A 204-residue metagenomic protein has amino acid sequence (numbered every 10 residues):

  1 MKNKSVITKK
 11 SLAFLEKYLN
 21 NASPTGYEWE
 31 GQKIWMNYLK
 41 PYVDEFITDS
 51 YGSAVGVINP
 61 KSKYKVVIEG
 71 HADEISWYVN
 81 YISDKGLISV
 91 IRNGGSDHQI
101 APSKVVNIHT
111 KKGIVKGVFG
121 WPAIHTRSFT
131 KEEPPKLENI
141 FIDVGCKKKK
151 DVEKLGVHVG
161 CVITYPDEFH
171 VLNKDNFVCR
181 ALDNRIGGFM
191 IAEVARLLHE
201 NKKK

Functional and structural regions predicted by a protein language model:
M1-K204: N-terminal hydrophobic/helix-forming segments and targeting peptides
